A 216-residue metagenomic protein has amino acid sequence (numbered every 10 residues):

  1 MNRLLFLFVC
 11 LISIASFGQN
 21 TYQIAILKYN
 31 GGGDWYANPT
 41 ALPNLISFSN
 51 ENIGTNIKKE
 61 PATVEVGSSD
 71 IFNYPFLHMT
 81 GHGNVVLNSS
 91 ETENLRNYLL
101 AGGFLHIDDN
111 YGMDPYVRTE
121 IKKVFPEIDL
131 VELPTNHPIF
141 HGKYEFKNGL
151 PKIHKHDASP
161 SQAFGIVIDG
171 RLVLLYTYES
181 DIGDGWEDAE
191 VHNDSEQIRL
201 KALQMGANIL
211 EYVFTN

Functional and structural regions predicted by a protein language model:
L4-A15: Sec-dependent N-terminal signal peptides
G18-F76, T80-G83, V173, E179-I182 (+1 more regions): Aromatic-Pro/Gly-enriched surface loop or interdomain linker that acts as a lid/target-recognition segment
Y22-Q23, K28-G32, T40-A41, D114-E190 (+1 more regions): An acidic, glycine-rich "communication" segment
I24, F76-P115: Short alpha-beta junction capping motif
N56-V64, I107-N110, I128-T135: Surface-exposed patches in mature extracellular/periplasmic domains of secreted proteins
K59-V66, G83, N88-E93, A158-Q162: Alpha-helical scaffolding within the catalytic cores of extracellular/periplasmic polymer-degrading hydrolases
